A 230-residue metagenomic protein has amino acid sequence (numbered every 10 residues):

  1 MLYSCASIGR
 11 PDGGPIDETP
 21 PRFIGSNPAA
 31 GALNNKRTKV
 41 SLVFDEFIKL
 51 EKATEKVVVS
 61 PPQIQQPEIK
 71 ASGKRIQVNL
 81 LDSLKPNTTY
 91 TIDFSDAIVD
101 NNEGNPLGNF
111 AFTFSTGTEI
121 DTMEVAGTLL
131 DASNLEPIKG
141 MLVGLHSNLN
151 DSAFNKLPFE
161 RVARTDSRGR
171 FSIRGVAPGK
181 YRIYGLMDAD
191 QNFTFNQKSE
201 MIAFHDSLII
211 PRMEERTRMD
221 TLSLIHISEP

Functional and structural regions predicted by a protein language model:
C5-R168, S172-G175, K180-L186, K198-F204: Acidic, low-complexity Ser/Thr/Gly/Pro-rich repeat segments typical of extracellular/periplasmic and surface-exposed
A6, R216-S223: Intrinsic N-terminal pre-sequences and regulatory tails
N192: Acidic carboxylate motifs that coordinate Ca2+ or other divalent cations, activating on Asp/Glu
H205-E214: Short, composition-biased linear "edge" segments at structural boundaries
L222-P230: Residue-level detector of conserved catalytic or cofactor/ligand-binding positions in enzyme active sites
